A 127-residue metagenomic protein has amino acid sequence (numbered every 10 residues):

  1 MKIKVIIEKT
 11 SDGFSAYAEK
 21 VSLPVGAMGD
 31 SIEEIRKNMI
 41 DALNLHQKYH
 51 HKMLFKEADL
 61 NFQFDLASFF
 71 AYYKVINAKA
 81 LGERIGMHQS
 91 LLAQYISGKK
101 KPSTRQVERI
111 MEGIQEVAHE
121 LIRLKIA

Functional and structural regions predicted by a protein language model:
M1-K2, I40-R109, H119-A127: Short, charged, surface-exposed hinge/linker loops at domain edges that act as mobile lids or interdomain connectors
M1-K52: DNA-contacting interfaces and partner/effector-binding or oligomerization modules in DNA-centric proteins
G113-V117: Residue cluster at the C-terminal edge of the helix-turn-helix DNA-binding motif
